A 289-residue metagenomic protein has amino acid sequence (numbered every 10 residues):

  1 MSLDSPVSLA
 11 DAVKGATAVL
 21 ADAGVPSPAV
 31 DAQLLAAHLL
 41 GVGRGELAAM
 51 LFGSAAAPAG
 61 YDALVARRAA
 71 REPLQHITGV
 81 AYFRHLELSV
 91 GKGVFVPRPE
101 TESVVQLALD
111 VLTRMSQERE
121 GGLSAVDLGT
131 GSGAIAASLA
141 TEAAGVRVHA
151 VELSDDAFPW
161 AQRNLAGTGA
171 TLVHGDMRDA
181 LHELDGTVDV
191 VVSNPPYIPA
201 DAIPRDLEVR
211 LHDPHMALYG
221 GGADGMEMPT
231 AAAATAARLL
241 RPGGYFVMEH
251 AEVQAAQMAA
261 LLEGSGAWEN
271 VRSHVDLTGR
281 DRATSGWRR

Functional and structural regions predicted by a protein language model:
M1-A48: Non-catalytic accessory regions of SAM-dependent methyltransferases
A29, A36-V111: Conserved AdoMet
V80-A81, D201-H215: Short, flexible, mixed-charge acidic loops at enzyme active sites
E87, R147, G169-T171, E269-R272: Conserved beta-strand segments of alpha/beta enzyme cores
E100-D206, A231: Conserved SAM/SAH cofactor-binding pocket of Class I
D155-F158, E208-R241, Y245, A251-V253: Glycine-rich S-adenosyl-L-methionine
V247-S265: Short, electropositive alpha-helical surface patch
A260-R289: Core SAM-dependent methyltransferase catalytic element
